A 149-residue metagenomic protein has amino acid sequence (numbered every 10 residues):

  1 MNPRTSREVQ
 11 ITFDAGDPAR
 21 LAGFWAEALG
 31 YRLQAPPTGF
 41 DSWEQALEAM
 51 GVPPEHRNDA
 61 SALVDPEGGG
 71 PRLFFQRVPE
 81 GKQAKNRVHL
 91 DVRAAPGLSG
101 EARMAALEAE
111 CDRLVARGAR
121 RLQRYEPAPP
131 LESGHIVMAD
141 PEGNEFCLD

Functional and structural regions predicted by a protein language model:
N2-F13, L29, A35-P36, E48-V52 (+4 more regions): Vicinal oxygen chelate
R4, G16-E27: Hydrophobic ligand-binding cavity/cleft-lining segments
R20-L21, L98-A106: Short, conserved charged micro-motifs
G39: Residue-level hotspots at or immediately adjacent to binding/recognition sites across diverse folds
